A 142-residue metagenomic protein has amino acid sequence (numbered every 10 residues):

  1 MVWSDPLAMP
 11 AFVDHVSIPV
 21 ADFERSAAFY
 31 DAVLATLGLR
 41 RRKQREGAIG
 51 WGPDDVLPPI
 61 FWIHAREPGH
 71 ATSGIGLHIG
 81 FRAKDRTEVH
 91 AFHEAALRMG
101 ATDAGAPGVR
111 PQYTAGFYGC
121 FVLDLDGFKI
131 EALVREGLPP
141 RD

Functional and structural regions predicted by a protein language model:
V2-A27, I79, E136-D142: N-terminal beta-strand motif that seeds the catalytic metal site of vicinal oxygen chelate
W3-L7, G52-A91: Long, continuous compositionally biased terminal/linker segments
S17-I60: Core segments of cupin and vicinal oxygen chelate
V20-R25, F81-L125: Vicinal oxygen chelate
R45, I75, G116: Exposed loop/turn and edge beta-strand positions of beta-sandwich/beta-sheet ligand-binding modules
I60, E131-A132: Short glycine-/small-residue motifs
T114-A115, F121, A132-P139: Short beta->alpha transition motifs characteristic of CBS
